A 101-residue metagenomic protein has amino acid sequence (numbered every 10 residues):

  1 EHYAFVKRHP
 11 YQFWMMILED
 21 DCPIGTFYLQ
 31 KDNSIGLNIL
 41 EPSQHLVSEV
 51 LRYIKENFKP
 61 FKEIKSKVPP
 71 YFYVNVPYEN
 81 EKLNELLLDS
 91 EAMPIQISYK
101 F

Functional and structural regions predicted by a protein language model:
E1-Q12: Active-site rim helix/loop that mediates acceptor-substrate recognition in acyltransferases
F5, P23, P77: Conserved, charge-rich beta-strand/loop surface module that forms ligand/interface-binding patches within domains
Q12-G25: Conserved beta-hairpin
L18, D32-N57, P77: A short, internal acetyl-CoA/4′-phosphopantetheine-binding micro-motif in the GNAT/acyltransferase core
G25-T26, D32: Short glycine-/small-residue motifs
E49-Y71, L88-P94: Conserved acyl-CoA
S66-N84, F101: Conserved beta-strand-loop-alpha-helix junction that forms the acyl-donor binding cleft
M93-F101: Conserved catalytic-core motifs of GNAT/GCN5-like acyltransferases
